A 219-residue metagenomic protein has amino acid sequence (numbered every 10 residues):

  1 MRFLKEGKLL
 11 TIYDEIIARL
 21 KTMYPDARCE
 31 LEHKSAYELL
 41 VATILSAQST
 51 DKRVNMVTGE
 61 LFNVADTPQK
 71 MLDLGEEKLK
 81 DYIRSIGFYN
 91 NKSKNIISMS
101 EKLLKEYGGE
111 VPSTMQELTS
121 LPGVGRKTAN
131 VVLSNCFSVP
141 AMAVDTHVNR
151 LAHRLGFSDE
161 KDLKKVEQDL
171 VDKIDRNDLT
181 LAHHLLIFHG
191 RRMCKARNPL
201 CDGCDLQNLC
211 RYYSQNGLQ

Functional and structural regions predicted by a protein language model:
R2-Q219: Catalytic cores of DNA base-excision repair glycosylases
